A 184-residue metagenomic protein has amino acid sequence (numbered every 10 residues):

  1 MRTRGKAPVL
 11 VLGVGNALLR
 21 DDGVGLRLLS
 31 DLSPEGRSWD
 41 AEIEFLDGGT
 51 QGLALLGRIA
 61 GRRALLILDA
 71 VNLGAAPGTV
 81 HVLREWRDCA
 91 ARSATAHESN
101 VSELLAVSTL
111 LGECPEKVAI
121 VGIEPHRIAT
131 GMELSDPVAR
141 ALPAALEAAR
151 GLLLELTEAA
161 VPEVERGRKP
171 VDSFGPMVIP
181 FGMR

Functional and structural regions predicted by a protein language model:
R2-L12, A17-D88, A160: Nucleotide and nucleotide-moiety/phosphate-recognizing core
G13-V14, A75-G78, A96, I123 (+2 more regions): Residue-level signal for pocket-adjacent positions within structured domains
G23, R27, T50, A96-S102 (+2 more regions): Conserved active-site and cofactor/substrate-binding residues in soluble primary-metabolism enzymes
A70-V118: Helix-loop-strand module that forms the ligand-binding subsite of alpha/beta enzymes
V101-R184: Phosphate-binding/catalytic loops
